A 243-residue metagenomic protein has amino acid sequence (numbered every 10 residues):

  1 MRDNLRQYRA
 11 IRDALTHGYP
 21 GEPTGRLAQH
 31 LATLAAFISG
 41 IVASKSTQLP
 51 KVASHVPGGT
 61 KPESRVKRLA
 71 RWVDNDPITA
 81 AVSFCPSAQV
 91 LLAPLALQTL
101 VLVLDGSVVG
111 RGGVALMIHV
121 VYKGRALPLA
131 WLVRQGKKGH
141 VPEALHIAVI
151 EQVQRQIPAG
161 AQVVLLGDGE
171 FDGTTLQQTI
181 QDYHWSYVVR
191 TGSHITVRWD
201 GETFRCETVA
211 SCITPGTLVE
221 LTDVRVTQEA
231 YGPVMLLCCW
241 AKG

Functional and structural regions predicted by a protein language model:
M1, V52, V103-D105: N-terminal low-hydrophobic presequence detector
M1-S46, F84-C85, L95-L100, R111-G113 (+1 more regions): Single, function-defining residue in the core of a domain
V42, V56-G59, E63-G110, G167-D168 (+1 more regions): Active-site- or DNA-interface-adjacent structural scaffold in DNA-acting proteins
S44-S54: Short, charged amphipathic recognition helices of the HTH superfamily and cognate SANT/SANTA-like modules
H119: Nucleic-acid-interacting cores, centered on viral/eukaryotic replication and modification enzymes
